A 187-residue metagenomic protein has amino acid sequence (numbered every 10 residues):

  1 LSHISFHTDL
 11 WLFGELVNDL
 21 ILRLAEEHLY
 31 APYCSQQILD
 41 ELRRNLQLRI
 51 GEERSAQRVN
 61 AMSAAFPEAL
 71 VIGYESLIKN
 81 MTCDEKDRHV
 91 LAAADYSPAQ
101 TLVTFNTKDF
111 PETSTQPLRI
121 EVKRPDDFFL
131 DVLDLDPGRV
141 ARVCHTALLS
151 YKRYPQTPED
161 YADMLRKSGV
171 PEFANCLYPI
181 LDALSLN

Functional and structural regions predicted by a protein language model:
L1-D19: Metal-dependent nucleic-acid phosphoesterase active-site entry motif
E15-R49: PIN/NYN-family metal-dependent endoribonuclease catalytic core
Q36, E75, R124-D126: Residues at the C-termini of beta-strands that transition into short coil/loop
D40-F66, D134-C144, S150-Y151: Extended, non-globular alpha-helical segments
P67-T101, L135-P137, P155, K167-N187: Active-site neighborhoods of divalent-metal-dependent phosphate/nucleic-acid chemistry enzymes
R88-V122: Acidic, metal-binding active-site segment of PIN/NYN-like and related structure-specific nucleases
K108-N187: Acidic, PIN/NYN-like endoribonuclease modules and their adjacent C-terminal/linker elements
